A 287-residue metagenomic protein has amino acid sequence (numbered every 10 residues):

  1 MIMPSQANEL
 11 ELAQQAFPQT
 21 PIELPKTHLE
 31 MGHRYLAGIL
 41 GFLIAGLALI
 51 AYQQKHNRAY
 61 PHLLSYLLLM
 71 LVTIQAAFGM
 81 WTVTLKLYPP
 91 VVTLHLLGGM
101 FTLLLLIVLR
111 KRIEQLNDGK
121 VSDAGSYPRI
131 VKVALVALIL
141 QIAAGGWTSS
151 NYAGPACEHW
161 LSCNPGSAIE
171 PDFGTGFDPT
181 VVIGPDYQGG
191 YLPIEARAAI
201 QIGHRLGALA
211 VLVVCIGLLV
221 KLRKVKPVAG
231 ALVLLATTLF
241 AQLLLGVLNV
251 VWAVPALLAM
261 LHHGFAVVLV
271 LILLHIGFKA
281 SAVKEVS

Functional and structural regions predicted by a protein language model:
M1-S287: Polytopic transmembrane helical bundles with strong interfacial aromatic enrichment
